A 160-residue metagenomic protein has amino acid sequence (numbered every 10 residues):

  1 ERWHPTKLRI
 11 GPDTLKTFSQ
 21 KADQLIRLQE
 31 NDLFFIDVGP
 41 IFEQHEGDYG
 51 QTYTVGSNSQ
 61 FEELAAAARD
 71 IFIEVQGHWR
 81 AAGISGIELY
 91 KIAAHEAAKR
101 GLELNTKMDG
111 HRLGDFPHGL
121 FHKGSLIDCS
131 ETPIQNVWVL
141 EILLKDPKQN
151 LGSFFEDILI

Functional and structural regions predicted by a protein language model:
E1-I160: Active-site neighborhoods and metal-handling regions in enzymes and metal-associated proteins
